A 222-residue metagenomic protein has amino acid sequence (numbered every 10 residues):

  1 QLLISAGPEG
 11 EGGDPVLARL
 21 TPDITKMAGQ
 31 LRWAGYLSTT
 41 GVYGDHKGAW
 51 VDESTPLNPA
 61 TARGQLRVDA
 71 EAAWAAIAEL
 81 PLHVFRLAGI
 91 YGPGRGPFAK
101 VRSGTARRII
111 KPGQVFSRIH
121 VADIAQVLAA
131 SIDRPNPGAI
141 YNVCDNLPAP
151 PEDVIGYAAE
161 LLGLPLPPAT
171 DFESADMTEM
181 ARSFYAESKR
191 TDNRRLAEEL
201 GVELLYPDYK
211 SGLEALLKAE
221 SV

Functional and structural regions predicted by a protein language model:
Q1-G35, D69-A72: NAD(P)-cofactor binding segment of oxidoreductase domains
T21-A60: Conserved Rossmann-fold NAD(P)-dependent oxidoreductase catalytic core, especially the SDR/UDP-sugar
K47-V84, I109: Catalytic helix-loop patch of NAD(P)-dependent Rossmann-fold dehydrogenases
V68, L80, I90-S103, A130-Y141 (+1 more regions): Glycine/proline-rich active-site loop of Rossmann-fold NAD(P)-dependent oxidoreductases
K100-I119, D123: A conserved pocket-lining segment of Rossmann-fold NAD(P)-dependent short-chain dehydrogenase/reductase
V127, R134-A181: Mid/C-terminal beta-alpha module of Rossmann-like enzyme folds, strongest in SDR-family dehydrogenases/epimerases
G156, A175-E203: Conserved C-terminal active-site "lid" loop/helix of NAD(P)H-dependent oxidoreductases that clamps the redox cofactor
P207-V222: Amphipathic terminal alpha-helices
